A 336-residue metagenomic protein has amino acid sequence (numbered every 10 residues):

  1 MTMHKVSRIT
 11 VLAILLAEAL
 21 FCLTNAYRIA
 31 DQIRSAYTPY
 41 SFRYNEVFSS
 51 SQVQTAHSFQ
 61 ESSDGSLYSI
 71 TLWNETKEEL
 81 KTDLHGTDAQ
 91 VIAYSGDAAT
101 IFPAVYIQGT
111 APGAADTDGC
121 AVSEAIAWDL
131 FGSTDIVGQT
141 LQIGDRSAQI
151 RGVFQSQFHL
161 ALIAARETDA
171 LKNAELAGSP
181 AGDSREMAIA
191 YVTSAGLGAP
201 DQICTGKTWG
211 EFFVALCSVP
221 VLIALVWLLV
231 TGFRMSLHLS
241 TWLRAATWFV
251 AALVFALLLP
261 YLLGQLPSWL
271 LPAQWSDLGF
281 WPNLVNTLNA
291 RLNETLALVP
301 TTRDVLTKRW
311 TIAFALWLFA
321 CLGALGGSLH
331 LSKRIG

Functional and structural regions predicted by a protein language model:
M1-Y37: Hydrophobic secretory-pathway targeting helix
R8-T10, A99, T241-A246: Membrane-interfacial loop-to-transmembrane alpha-helix junctions, especially the N-terminal start
T24-E79, F280-T287: Membrane-proximal extracellular/periplasmic loop immediately following the first transmembrane helix
S49-V53, H85-D88, A115-D118, Q157-A165 (+1 more regions): Solvent-exposed, non-transmembrane alpha-helical starts
T71-A114: The feature marks short, hydrophobic/small-residue-biased sequence motifs that occur predominantly
V91, D118-G119, T140: A residue-level structural signature of the nucleotidyltransferase/glycosyltransferase Rossmann-like core
G96-I107, V122-F212: Mid-to-C-terminal secondary-structure elements that act as membrane-proximal/extracytoplasmic interface segments
F213-G336: Alpha-helical transmembrane segments forming the membrane-embedded cores of inner-membrane proteins across
